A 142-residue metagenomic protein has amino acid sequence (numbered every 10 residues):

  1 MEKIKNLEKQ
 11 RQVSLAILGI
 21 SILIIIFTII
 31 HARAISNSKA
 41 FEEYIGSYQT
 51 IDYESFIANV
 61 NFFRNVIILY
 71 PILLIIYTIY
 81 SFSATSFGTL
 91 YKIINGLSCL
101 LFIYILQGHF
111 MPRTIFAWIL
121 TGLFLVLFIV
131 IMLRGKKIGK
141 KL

Functional and structural regions predicted by a protein language model:
I4-E8, Y80-L90, G139-L142: Membrane-interface helix-boundary motifs at transmembrane edges
K5-I22: Alpha-helical transmembrane segments and their helix-start/interface "positive-inside/aromatic belt" motifs in integral
I17-L69: Hydrophobic transmembrane helix segments
F56-N61, P112-I119, K136-L142: A cytosolic-side transmembrane-helix exit/cap motif
N61-I72, A117-L123: Alpha-helical transmembrane segments of polytopic membrane proteins
N65, L69-F102: Loop-to-transmembrane helix junctions at the membrane interface
L97-L120: Membrane-helix boundary connector in multi-pass membrane proteins
F124-L142: Membrane-water interface at the C-terminal end of transmembrane alpha helices
